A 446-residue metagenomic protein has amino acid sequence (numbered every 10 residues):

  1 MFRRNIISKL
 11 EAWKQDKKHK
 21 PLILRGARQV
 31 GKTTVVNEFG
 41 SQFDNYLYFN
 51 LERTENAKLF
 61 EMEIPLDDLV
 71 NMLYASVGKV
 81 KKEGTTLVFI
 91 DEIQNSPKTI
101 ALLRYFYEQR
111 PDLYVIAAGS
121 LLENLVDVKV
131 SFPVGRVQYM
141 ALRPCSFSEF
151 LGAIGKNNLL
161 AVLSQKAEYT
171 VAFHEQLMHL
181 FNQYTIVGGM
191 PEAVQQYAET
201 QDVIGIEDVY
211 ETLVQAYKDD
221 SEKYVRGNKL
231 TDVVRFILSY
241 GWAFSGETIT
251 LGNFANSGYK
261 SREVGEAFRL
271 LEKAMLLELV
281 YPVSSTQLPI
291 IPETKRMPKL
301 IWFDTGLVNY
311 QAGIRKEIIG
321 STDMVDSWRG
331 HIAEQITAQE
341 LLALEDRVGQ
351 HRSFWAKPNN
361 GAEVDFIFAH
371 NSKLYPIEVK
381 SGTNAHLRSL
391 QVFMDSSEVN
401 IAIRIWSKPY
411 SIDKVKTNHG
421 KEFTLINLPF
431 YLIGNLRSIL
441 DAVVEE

Functional and structural regions predicted by a protein language model:
M1-Q15: N-terminal pre-Walker A segment at the start of P-loop NTPase domains
K14-L22, Q29, E38-D44, E272-E446: A cross-kingdom feature that marks ATP-driven nucleic-acid transaction machinery
K32: Conserved lysine of the Walker
R53-G84: Short glycine-rich substrate-engagement loop in P-loop NTPases that contacts/grips substrate
K81-T99: Conserved P-loop NTPase "ATPase switch" module shared by AAA+ and STAND
F89, Y114-S120, A141: Structural recognition of the conserved hydrophobic beta-strand(s) that form the central parallel beta-sheet of P-loop
E123-Y139, L151-K156: Short regulatory helix/loop adjacent to the ATP-binding pocket of P-loop NTPases
G152-L342, D346, F354-N359: Interdomain hinge/linker elements that couple catalytic modules in large macromolecular machines
